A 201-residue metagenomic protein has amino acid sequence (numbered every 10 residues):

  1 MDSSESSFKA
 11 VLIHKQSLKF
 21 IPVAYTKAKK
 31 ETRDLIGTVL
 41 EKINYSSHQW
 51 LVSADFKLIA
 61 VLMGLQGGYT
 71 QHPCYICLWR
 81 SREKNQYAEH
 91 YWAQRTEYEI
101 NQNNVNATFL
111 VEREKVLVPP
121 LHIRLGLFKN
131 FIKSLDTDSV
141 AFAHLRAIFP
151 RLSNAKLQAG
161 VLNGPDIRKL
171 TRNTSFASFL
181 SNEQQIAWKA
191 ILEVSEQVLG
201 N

Functional and structural regions predicted by a protein language model:
M1-N201: A structural signal for the principal folded core domain
